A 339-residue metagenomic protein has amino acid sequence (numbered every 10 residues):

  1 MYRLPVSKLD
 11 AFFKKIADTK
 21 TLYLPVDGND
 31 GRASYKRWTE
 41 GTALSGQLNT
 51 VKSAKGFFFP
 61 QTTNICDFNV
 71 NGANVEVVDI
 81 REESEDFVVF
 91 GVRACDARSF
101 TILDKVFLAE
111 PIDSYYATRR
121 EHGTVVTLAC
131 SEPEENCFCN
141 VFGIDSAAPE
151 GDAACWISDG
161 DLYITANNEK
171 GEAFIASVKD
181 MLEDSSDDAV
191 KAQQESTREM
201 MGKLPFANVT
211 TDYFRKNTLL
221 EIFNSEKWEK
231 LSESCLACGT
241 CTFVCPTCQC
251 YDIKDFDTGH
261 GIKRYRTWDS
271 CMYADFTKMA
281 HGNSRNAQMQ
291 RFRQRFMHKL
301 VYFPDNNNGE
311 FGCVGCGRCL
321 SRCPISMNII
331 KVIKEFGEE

Functional and structural regions predicted by a protein language model:
M1-T218: Iron-sulfur-associated redox domains of electron-transfer enzymes in respiratory and anaerobic energy metabolism
T19-L22, C241, T277, C319: A general structural signal for well-ordered secondary-structure junctions
R93, G239, F243, S321: Short alpha-helical basic/polar micro-motif
F100, P246-C250, P324: Active-site-flanking alpha-helical
T211-E233, Y251-E339: Ferredoxin-type iron-sulfur electron-transfer modules in oxidoreductases and energy-metabolism complexes
S232-D252: Basic (Lys/Arg-enriched) interaction patch that binds polyanionic ligands
